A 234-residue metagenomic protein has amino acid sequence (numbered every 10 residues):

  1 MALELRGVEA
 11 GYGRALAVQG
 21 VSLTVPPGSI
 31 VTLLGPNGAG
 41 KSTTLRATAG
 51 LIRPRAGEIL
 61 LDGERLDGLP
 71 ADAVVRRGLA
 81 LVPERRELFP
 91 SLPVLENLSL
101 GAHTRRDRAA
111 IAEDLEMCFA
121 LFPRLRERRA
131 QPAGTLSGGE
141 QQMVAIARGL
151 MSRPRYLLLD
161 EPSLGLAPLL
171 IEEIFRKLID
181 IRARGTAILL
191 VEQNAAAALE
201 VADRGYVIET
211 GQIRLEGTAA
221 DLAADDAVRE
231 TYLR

Functional and structural regions predicted by a protein language model:
M1-R234: Glycine-rich phosphate-binding loops of nucleotide-dependent enzymes
